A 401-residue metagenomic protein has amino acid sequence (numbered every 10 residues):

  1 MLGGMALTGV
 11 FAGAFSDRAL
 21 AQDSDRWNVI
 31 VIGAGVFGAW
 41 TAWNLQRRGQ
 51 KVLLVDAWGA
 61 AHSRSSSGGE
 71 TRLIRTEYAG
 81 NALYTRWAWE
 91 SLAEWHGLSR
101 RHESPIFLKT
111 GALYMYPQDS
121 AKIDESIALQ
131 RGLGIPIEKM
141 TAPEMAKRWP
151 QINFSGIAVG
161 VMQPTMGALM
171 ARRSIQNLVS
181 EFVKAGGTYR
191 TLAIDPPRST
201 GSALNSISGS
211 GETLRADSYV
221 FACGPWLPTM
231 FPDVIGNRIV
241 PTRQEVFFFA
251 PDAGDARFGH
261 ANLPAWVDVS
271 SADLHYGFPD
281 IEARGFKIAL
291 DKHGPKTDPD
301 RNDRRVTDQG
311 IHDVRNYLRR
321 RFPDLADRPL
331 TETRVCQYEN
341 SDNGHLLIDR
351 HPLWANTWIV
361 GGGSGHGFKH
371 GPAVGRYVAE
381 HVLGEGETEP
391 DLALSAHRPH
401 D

Functional and structural regions predicted by a protein language model:
M1-A21: N-terminal export signals
V29-L54: N-terminal Rossmann-like FAD-binding beta1-loop-alpha1 element of flavoenzymes
W43-R47, E103-L108, T213, S218-N356: Active-site substrate-recognition segment that forms the wall of the catalytic cavity or substrate channel
R47-S67: Glycine-rich FAD pyrophosphate-binding loop
T71-R148, H275: Dinucleotide-binding Rossmann-like beta1-alpha1 core, especially the glycine-rich loop that anchors the ADP
R86, Y114-K122, M162-S180, R305-G310: Short beta-strand to alpha-helix junction loop
M162-S218: Helical element adjacent to the flavin cofactor pocket in flavoenzyme catalytic cores
Y317-D401: C-terminal catalytic lobe of FAD-dependent flavoproteins
